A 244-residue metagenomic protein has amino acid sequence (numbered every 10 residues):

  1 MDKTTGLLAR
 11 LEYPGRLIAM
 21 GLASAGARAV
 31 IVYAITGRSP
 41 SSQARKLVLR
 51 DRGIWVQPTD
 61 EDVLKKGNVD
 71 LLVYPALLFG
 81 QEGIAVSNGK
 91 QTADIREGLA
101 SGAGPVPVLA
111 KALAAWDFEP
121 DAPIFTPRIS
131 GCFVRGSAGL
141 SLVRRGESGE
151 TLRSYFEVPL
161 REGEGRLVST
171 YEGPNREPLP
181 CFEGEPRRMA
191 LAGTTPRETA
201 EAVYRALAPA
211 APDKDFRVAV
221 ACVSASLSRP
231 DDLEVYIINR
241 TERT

Functional and structural regions predicted by a protein language model:
M1-T244: Conserved short alpha-helical segments that host acidic/polar catalytic motifs at enzyme active sites
